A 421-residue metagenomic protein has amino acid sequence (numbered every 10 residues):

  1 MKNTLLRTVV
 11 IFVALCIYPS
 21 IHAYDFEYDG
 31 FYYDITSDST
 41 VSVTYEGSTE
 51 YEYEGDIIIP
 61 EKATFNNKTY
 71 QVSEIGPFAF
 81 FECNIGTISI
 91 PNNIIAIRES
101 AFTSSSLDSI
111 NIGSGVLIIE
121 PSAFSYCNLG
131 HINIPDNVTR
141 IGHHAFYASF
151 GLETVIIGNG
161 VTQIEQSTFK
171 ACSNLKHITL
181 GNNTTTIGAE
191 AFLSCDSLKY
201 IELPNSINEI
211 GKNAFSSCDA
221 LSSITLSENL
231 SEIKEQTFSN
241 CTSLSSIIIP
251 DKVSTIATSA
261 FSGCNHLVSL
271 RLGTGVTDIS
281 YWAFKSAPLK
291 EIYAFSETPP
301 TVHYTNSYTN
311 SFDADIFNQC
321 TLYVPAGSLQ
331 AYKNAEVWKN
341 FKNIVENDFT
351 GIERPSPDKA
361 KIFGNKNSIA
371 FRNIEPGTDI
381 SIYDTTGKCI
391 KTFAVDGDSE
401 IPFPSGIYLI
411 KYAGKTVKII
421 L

Functional and structural regions predicted by a protein language model:
M1-V10: Bacterial N-terminal signal peptides that target proteins for export
Y18-P19: N-terminal signal peptide c-region/cleavage motif recognized by signal peptidases
A23-Y24: Boundary of Sec targeting at the N-terminus
Y28-S37, Y45: Non-catalytic substrate-recognition and accessory regions of acyl/acetyltransferase enzymes
T36-T40, E52-E74, C83-A96, S105-I118 (+10 more regions): Structural signature of tandem-repeat unit edges
G76-F78, R98-A101, E120-A123, G142-A145 (+7 more regions): Consensus positions within tandem repeat domains that build extended binding/scaffold surfaces
K333-G351: A recurrent domain-boundary module in secreted/ectodomain proteins
E353-L421: C-terminal outer-membrane/trafficking sorting elements
